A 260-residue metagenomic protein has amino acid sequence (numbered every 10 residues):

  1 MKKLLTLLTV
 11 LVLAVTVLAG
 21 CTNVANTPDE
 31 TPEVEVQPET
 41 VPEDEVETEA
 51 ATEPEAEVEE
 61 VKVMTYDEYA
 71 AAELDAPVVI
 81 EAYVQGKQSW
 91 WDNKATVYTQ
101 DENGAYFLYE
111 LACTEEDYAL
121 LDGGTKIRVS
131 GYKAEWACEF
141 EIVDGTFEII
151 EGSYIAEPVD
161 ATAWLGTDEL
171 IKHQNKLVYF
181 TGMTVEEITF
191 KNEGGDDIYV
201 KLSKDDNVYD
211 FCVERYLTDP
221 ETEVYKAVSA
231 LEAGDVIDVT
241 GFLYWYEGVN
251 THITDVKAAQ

Functional and structural regions predicted by a protein language model:
M1-A19: Sec-dependent bacterial lipoprotein signal peptides
L11, T16, E47-T48, E53: Short, intrinsically disordered, low-complexity terminal segments
L18-E30: Bacterial lipoprotein signal-peptidase II cleavage site
N23-V24, V41, A51-Q260: OB-fold single-stranded nucleic acid-binding module
D29-A51: Post-signal peptide N-terminal segment of mature Sec-exported envelope proteins
